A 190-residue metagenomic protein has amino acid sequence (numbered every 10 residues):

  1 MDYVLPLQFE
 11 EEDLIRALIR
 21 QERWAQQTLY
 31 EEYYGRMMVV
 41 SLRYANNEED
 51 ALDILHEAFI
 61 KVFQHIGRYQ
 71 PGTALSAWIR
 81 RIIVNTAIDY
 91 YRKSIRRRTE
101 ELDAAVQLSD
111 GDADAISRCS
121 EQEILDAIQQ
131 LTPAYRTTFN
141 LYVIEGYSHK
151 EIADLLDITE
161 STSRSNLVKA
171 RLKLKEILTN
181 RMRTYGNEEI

Functional and structural regions predicted by a protein language model:
M1-Q8, A17, D126, N140 (+2 more regions): C-terminal edge and immediately downstream basic/flexible tail or linker adjoining helix-turn-helix-like DNA-binding
D2-V4, I19-T28, M38-E57, E160 (+1 more regions): Short, charged helix-capping/linker segments at alpha-helix termini
L7-E11, R96-I124, S148: Internal acidic/polar
I19-R20, R43-N46, E57-A74, S94: Sigma70-family region 2
V39, D53-I60, T73-N85: Structural recognition of an alpha-helix C-terminal capping motif at a helix-to-coil junction
G67-P71, R81-E101, S117, K169: Arg/Lys-rich amphipathic alpha helix in sigma70-family domain 2
A77, V84, I88, I144 (+1 more regions): DNA-recognition helix of helix-turn-helix
D126-Q129, P133-T137, E145-T162: Helix-turn-helix DNA-binding module
